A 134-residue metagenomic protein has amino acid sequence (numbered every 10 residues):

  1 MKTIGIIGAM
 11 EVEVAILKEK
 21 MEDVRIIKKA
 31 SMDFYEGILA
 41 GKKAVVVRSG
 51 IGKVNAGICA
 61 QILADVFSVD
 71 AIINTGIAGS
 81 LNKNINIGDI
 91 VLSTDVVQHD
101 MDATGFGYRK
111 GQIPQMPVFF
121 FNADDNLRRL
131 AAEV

Functional and structural regions predicted by a protein language model:
M1-Q61, F67: N-terminal short beta-loop-beta anion/metal-coordinating cradle
M10, G79, V96: Glycine-rich beta-alpha junction loops
E13-A15, G79-N82: Short, active-site-adjacent cap segments at secondary-structure transitions
I62-V66, N82-I85: Alpha-helix C-terminal capping segments
V66-F67, V134: Change "in soluble alpha/beta enzymes" to "in soluble alpha/beta proteins
N82-V134: Mid-sequence, gly/pro-rich, charge-dense loop/helix-turn segments that line enzyme active sites
